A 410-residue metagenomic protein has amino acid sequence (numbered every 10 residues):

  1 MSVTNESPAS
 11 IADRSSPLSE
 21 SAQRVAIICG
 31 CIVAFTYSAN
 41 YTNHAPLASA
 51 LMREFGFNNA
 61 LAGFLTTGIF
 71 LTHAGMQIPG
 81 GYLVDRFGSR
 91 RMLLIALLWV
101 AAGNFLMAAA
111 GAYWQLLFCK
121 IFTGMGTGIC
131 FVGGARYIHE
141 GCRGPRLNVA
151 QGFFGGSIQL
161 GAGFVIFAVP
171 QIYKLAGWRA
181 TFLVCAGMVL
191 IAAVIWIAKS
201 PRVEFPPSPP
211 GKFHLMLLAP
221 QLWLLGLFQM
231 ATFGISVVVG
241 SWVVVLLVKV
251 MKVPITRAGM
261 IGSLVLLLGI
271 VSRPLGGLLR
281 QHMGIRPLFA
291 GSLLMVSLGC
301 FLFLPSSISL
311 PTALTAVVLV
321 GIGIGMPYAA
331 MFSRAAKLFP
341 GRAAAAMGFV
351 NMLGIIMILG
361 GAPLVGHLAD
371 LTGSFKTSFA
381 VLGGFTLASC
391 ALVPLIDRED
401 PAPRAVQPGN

Functional and structural regions predicted by a protein language model:
V25-N59, V239-V244: Extracytoplasmic
H44-A45, Q221-I270: Extracytoplasmic gate region of multi-pass secondary transporters
G75-W114: Conserved MFS/SLC helix-loop-helix module at the cytosolic interface between two early adjacent transmembrane helices
M76-G88, S272-G284, A369-D370: Helix-to-loop junctions at the C-terminal end of transmembrane segments in multipass secondary transporters
C119-S157: Cytoplasmic helix-loop-helix junction between adjacent transmembrane helices in 12-TM secondary transporters
F153-I197: Helix-loop-helix hairpin linking two adjacent transmembrane segments in secondary transporters
A186-F205, L392-D397: C-terminal membrane-cytosol helix-exit motif in multi-pass small-molecule transporters
G284-M331: C-terminal transmembrane helical hairpin of 12-TM major facilitator-type secondary transporters
